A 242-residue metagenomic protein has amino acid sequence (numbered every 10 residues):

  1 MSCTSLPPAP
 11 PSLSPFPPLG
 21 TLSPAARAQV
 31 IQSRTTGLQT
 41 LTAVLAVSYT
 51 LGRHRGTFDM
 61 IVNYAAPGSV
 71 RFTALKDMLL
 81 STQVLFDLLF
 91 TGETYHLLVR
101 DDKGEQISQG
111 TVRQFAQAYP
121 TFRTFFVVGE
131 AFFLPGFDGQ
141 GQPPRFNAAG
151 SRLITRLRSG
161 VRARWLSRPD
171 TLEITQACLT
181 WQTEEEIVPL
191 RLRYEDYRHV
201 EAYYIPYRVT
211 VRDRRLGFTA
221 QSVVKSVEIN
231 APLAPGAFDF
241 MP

Functional and structural regions predicted by a protein language model:
S2-D59, F240-P242: N-terminal leader/targeting segments and the immediate start of mature chains
S33-L41, L51-G56, N63-V70, D170-L172 (+2 more regions): Edge/loop elements at the starts and ends of beta-strands within beta-rich repeat scaffolds
V44-T50, L75, A177-W181: Generic short beta-strand segments
L51-R55, K76-L85, E185-I187, R214-F218: Solvent-exposed loop/turn segments connecting transmembrane beta-strands in outer-membrane beta-barrel proteins
M60-Y64, D87-F90, R193-H199: Extended lipid/amphipathic-ligand handling interfaces
G68-V127: An acidic-aromatic
P144-P242: Gly/Pro-enriched, hydrophobic low-complexity segments that function as extracytoplasmic propeptides/linkers
